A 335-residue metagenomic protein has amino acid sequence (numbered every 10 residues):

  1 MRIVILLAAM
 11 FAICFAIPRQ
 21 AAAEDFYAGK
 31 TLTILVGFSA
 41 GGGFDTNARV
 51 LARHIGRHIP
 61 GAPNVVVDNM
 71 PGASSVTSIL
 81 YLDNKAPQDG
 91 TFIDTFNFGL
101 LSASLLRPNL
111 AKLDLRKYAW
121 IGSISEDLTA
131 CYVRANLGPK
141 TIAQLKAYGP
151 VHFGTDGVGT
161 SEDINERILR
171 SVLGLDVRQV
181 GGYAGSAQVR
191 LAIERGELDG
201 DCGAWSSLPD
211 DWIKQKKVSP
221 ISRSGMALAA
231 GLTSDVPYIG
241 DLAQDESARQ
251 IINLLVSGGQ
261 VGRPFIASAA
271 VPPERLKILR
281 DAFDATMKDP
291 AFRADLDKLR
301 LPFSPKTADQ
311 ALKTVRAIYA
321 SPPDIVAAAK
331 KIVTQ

Functional and structural regions predicted by a protein language model:
I5-A16: Bacterial N-terminal signal peptides
A21-A23: Boundary at the C-terminal end of the N-terminal hydrophobic targeting segment
F26, L32, R57-I59, Y81-F92 (+6 more regions): Hinge/capping helix and adjacent helix->loop/strand transition within the periplasmic-binding protein
A28-L32, K214, V218, Q244 (+1 more regions): An extracytoplasmic/periplasmic, membrane-proximal ligand-sensing/linker region
I34-A48, G72-S74, G154-S161: Extracytoplasmic "Venus flytrap"
M70-S78, D127, V180-E194, A204-S207 (+1 more regions): Short helix-initiation/N-cap motifs at beta->coil->alpha
T95-F96, G182-A184, C202-A204, R223 (+1 more regions): Short beta-strand and adjacent tight-turn residues that come in two discontinuous sequence segments and form the edges
E194, D199-V236: Pocket-lining segment of extracytoplasmic ligand-binding domains
